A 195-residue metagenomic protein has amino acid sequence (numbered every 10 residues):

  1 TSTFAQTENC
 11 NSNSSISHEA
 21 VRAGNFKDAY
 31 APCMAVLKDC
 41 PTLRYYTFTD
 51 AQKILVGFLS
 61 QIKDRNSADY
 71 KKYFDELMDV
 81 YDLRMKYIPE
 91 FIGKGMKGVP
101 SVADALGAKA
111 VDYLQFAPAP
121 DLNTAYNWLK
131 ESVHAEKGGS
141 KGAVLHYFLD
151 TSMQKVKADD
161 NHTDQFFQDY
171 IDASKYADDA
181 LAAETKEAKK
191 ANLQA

Functional and structural regions predicted by a protein language model:
F4-A195: Preference for long, solvent-exposed alpha-helical segments and helix-linker "stalks"
